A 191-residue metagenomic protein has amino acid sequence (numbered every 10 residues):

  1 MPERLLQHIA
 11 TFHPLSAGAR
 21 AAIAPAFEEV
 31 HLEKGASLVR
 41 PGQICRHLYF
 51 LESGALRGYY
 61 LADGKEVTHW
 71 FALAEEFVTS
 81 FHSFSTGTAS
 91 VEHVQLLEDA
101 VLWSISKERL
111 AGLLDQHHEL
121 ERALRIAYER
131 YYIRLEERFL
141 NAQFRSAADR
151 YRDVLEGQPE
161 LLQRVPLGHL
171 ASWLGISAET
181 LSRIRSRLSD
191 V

Functional and structural regions predicted by a protein language model:
M1-E28, S83: Cyclic nucleotide-binding regulatory module and flanking cytosolic helices
T11, S37-L97: Cyclic nucleotide-binding regulatory domains
V30, Y49, W70, Q95 (+3 more regions): Residues that recognize and position ribonucleotide moieties
Y59, S80-F81, G112-L113, A123 (+1 more regions): Residues that scaffold the ATP/ADP-binding catalytic core of kinase and kinase-like folds
S90, R109-S146, R150: A small-molecule sensor/coupling module
R145-V191: Phosphate-/nucleic-acid-contacting segments
